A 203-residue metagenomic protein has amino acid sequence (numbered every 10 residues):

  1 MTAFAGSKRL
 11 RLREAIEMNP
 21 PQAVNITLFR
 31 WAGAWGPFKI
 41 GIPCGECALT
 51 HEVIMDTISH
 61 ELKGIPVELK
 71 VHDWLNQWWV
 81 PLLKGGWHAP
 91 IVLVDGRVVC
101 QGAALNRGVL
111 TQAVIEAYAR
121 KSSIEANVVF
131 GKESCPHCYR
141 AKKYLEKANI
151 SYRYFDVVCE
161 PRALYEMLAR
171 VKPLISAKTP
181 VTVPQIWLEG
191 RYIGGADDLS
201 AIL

Functional and structural regions predicted by a protein language model:
T2-K8, M55-K63, E68-W78, K84-W87 (+3 more regions): N-terminal targeting signals for export/organelle localization
K8-K63, K121-F155: Local sequence-structure signature of Cys/Sec-based thiol-disulfide redox active-site neighborhoods
G64-W87, V157-V181: Thioredoxin-like thiol-disulfide oxidoreductase module
L69-V71, Y152-Y154, Y192: Conserved beta-strand scaffold positions in the cores of enzyme catalytic domains, especially in NTP/NDP-utilizing
W79-P81, L105-A126, K132-S134, A141: Charged, low-complexity C-terminal accessory regions
G86-Q101, A169-A196: Short, structured active-site "lid" loops
V92, K142, Y152-Y165, I186: Charged, surface-exposed interaction regions in soluble eukaryotic proteins
V94-K121, L188-L203: Non-catalytic, surface beta->alpha helical segment in thiol-disulfide oxidoreductase systems
